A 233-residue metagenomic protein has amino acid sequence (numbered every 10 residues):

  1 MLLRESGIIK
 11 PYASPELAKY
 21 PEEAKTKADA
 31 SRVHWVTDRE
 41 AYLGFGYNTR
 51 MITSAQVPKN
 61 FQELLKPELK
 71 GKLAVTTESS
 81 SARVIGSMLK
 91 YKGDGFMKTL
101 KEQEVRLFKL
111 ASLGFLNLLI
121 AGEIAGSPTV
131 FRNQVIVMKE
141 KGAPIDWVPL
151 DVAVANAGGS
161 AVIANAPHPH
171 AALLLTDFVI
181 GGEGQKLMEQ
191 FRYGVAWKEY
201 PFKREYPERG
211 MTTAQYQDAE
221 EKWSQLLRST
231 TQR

Functional and structural regions predicted by a protein language model:
M1-I120: Extracytoplasmic ligand-binding site segments that recognize negatively charged/polar headgroups
M1-L2, A125-P144: A ligand-binding cleft/hinge motif common to bilobed small-molecule-binding domains
A41, T99-K101, R106-K109, K141-A166: Periplasmic-binding protein-like
G44-I52, N156-H168, L187: A bilobed periplasmic-binding-protein/Venus flytrap-type ligand-binding module shared by bacterial periplasmic
L69-T76, V179-E199: Periplasmic-binding protein-like
F96-L100, P167-V179, L187-M188: Short amphipathic alpha-helical coupling segments at ligand-binding clamshell hinges and other catalytic/signaling
F115-L118, Q134, A172: Short, hydrophobic alpha-helical packing/hinge segments within bilobed ligand-binding/sensory domains
Y193-R233: An extracytoplasmic/periplasmic, membrane-proximal ligand-sensing/linker region
